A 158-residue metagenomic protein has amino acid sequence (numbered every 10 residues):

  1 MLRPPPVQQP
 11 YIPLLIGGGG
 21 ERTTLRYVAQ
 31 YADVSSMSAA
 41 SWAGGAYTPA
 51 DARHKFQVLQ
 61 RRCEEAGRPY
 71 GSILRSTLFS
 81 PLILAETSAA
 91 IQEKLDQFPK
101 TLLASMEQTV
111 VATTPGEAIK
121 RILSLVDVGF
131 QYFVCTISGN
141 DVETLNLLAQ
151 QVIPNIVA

Functional and structural regions predicted by a protein language model:
M1-A158: Active-site-adjacent structural elements that line small-molecule/cofactor binding pockets in enzymes
